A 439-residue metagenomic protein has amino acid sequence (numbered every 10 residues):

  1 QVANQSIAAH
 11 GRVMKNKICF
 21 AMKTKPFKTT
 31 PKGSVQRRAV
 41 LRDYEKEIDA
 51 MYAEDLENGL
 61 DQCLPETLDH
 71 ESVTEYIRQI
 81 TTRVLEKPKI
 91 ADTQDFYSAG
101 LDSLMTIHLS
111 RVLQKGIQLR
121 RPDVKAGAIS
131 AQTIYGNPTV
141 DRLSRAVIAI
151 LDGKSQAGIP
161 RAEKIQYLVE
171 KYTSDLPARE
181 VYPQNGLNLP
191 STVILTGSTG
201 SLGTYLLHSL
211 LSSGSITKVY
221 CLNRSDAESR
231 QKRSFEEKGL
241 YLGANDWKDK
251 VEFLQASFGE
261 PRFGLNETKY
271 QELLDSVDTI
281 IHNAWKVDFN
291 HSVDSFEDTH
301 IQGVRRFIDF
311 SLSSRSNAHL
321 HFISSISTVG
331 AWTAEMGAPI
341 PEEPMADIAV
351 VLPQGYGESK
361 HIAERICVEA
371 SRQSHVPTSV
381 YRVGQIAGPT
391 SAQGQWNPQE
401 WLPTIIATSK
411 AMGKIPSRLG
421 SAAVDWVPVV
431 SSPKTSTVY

Functional and structural regions predicted by a protein language model:
V2-P65, R83, S110, Q114 (+1 more regions): Conserved C-terminal "lid"/linker of ANL adenylate-forming enzymes
G59-I90, M105-R120: Thiotemplate assembly-line natural product biosynthesis machinery
K89, S103-P138, L151-D152: Phosphopantetheinylated carrier protein domains
A99, S155-K286, V293, S314: N-terminal Rossmann/SDR dinucleotide-binding element
T279-N283, N290-D298, Q302, R306-G355 (+3 more regions): Conserved Rossmann-fold NAD(P)-dependent oxidoreductase catalytic core, especially the SDR/UDP-sugar
I301-F307, S359-C367, I405: Conserved catalytic Lys-bearing alpha helix of Rossmann-like short-chain dehydrogenase/reductases
A334-P341, V368-V438: NAD(P)-dependent short-chain dehydrogenase/reductase
